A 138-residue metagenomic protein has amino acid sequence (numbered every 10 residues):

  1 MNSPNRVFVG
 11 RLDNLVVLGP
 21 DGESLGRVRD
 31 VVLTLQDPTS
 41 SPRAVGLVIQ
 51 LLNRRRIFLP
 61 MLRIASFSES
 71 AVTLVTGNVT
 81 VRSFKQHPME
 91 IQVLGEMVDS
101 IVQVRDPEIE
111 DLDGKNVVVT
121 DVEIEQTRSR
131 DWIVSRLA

Functional and structural regions predicted by a protein language model:
M1-A138: Peripheral interaction segments used for macromolecular assembly
